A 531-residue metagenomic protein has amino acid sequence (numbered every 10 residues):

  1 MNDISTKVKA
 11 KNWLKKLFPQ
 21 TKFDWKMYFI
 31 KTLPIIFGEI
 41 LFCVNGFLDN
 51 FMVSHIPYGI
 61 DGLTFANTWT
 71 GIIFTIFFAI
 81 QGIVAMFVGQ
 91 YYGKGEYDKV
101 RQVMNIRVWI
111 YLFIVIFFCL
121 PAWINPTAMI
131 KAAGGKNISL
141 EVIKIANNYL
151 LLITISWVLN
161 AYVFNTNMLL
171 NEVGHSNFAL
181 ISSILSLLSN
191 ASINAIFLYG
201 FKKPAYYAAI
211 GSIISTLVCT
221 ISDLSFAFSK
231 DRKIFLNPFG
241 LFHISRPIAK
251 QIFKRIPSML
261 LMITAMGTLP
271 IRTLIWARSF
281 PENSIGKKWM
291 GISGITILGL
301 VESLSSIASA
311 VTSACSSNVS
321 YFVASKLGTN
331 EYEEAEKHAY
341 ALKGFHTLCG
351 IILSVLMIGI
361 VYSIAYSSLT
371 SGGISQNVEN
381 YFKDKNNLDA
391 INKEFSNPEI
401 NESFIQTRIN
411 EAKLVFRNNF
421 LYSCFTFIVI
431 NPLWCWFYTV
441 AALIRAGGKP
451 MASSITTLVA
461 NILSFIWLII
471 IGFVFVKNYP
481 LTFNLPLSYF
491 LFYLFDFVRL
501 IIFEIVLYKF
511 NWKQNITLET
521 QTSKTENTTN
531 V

Functional and structural regions predicted by a protein language model:
N2-I35, V88-S156, Y199-I256, V323-I430 (+1 more regions): Short alpha-helical transmembrane segments in multi-pass integral membrane proteins
Q20-F51, H55-I56, T68-I83, F87 (+6 more regions): N-terminal transmembrane alpha-helices
F29, V44-N45, I80, P121-N125 (+10 more regions): Residue-level signal for transmembrane alpha-helical positions in Major Facilitator Superfamily
I30-V53, L152, S186, S215-C219 (+4 more regions): Transmembrane helical elements of multi-pass membrane transporters/channels
C43-G62, I130-L140, I196-K203, I263-I307 (+4 more regions): Helix-terminus/linker motif at the lipid-water interface of multi-pass membrane proteins
F47-N50, N165-L169, A191-Y199, L224 (+4 more regions): Alpha-helical transmembrane segments of multipass membrane proteins
G62-L120, N160-A179, I295-Y362, W434-G448 (+1 more regions): Small-residue-rich hydrophobic transmembrane alpha-helices
F78-G82, L152-E172, A179-N190, A208-L224 (+4 more regions): Short runs within selected transmembrane alpha-helices of multi-pass transporters and secretion channels
